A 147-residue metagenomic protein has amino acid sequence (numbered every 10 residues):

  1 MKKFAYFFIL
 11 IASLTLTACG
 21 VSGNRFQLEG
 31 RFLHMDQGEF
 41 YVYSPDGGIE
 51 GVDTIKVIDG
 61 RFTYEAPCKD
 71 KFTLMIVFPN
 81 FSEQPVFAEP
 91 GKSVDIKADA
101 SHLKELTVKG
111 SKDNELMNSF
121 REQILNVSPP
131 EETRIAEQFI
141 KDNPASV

Functional and structural regions predicted by a protein language model:
M1-G30: Bacterial Sec-dependent N-terminal signal peptides
C19-S146: A non-transmembrane, solvent-exposed segment enriched in polar/low-complexity residues
